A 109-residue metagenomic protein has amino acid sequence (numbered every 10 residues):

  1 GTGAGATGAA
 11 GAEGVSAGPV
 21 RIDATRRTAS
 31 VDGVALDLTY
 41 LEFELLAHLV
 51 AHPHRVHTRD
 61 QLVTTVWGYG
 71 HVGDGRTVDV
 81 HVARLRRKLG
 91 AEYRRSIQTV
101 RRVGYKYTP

Functional and structural regions predicted by a protein language model:
G1-S16: Basic, amphipathic DNA-recognition helix from helix-turn-helix-like DNA-binding domains
G14-S16, R21, V56, D79 (+1 more regions): Short aromatic/basic micro-patch
V15-F43, G70, K106-P109: A structural micro-motif at secondary-structure boundaries
A29, T64, Y69, Q98-V100: Short glycine- and Lys/Arg-enriched binding-loop motifs that mark or flank ligand-binding interfaces
A35-Y40, E44-V80, R84, G90-Y93: Positively charged, aromatic-enriched patches within helix-turn-helix-type DNA-binding elements, predominantly
R84-R87, R102-G104: Short alpha-helical linear motifs
R95-P109: A short linear beta-strand->loop->alpha-helix hinge motif most characteristic of winged-helix/helix-turn-helix
